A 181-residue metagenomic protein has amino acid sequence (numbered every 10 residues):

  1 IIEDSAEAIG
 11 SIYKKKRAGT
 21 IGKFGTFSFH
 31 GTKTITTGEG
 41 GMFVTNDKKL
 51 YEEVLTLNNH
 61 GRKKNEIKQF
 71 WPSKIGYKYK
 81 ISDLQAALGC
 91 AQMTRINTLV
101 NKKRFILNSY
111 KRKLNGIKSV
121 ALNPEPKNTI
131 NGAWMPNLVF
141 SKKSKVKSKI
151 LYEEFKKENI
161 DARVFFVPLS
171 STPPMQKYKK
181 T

Functional and structural regions predicted by a protein language model:
I1-E3, T45, V164: Hydrophobic residues in well-ordered beta-strands that form the structural core
I2-T36, E66-S73, A121: Conserved active-site segment immediately N-terminal to the catalytic lysine that forms the internal aldimine
A8, I12, K48-T181: PLP-dependent aminotransferase class I/II
T20-R62, D83: Active-site PLP attachment segment
